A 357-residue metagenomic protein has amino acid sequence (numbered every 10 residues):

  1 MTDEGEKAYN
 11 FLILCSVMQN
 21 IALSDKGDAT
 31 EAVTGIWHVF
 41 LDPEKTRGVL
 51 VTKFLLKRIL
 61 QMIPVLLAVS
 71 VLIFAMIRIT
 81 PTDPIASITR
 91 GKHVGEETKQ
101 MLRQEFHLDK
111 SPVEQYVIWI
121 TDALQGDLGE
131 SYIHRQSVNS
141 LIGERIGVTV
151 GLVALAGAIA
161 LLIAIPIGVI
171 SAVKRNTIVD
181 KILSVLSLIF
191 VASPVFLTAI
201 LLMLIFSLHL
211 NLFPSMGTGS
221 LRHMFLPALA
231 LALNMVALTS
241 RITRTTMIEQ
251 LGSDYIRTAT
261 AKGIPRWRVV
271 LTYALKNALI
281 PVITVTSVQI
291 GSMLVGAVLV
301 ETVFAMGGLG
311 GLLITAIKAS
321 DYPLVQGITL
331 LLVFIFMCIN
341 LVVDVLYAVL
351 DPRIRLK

Functional and structural regions predicted by a protein language model:
D3-M62, R175-T177, V345-K357: Transmembrane alpha-helical segments of polytopic membrane transport and secretion proteins
T52-K53, I146-V179, V195, T218-K357: Alpha-helical transmembrane segments of integral membrane proteins, especially multi-pass inner/plasma-membrane
M62, R145, T149, V185-A192 (+1 more regions): Residue-level signal for discrete positions within transmembrane alpha-helices of multi-pass small-molecule
V65-V117, S207-L226: Hydrophobic alpha-helical transmembrane segments of membrane transport/permease proteins and related membrane-embedded
I73-I79, T121, V185-P214, A230-N234: Membrane-water interface segments at the C-terminal ends of transmembrane alpha-helices in multi-pass inner-membrane
Q104-P112, L128-V138, M216, T239 (+1 more regions): Membrane-interfacial helix-loop-helix junctions in multi-pass membrane proteins
D109-I165: An internal, D/E-rich "acidic patch" concept
